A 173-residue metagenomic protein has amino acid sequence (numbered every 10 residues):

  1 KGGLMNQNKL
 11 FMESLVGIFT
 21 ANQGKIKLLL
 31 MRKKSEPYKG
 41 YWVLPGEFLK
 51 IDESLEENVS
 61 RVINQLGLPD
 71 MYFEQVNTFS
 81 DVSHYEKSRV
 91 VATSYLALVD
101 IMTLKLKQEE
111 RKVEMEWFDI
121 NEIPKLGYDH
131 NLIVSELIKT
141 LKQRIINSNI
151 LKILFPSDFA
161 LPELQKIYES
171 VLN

Functional and structural regions predicted by a protein language model:
M5-W42: N-terminal strand-loop-strand
N6, L10-S14, K27, E56-S60 (+2 more regions): Active-site segment of metal-dependent pyrophosphate-handling enzymes, primarily the Nudix hydrolase catalytic core
P37-W42, I138-I150, L161: A eukaryotic nuclear recognition-module signature that targets compact all-alpha binding cores
G46-E47: Short, compositionally biased serine/threonine- and acidic-rich segments at solvent-exposed termini, linkers, or domain
L96, L106-L141, L154-Q165: NUDIX/MutT-family hydrolases
N147-D158, V171: Conserved helix-adjacent loop modules within structured domains
K166-N173: Short helix-coil junctions and helix-kink-helix linkers
